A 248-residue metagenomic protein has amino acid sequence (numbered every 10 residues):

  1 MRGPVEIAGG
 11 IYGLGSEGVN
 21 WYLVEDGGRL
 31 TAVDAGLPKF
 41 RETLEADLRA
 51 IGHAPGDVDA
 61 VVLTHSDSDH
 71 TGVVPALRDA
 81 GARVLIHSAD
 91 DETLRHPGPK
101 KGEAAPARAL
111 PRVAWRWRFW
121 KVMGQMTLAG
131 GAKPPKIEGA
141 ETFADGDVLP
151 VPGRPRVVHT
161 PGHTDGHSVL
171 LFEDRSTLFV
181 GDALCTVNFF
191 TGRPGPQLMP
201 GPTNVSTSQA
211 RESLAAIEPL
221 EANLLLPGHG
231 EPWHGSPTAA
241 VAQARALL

Functional and structural regions predicted by a protein language model:
R2-I51, L170-T186: Conserved beta-strand hairpin/beta-sheet module of binuclear metal-dependent hydrolase folds, prominently
I7, D79-A80, E221: Short, structured coil segments at secondary-structure junctions
V19, K39, S68-D69, E92 (+2 more regions): Short alpha-helical
T31-V33, V62, V84, T177-F179 (+1 more regions): Residue-level marker for buried hydrophobic side chains located in beta-strands that build the well-ordered beta-sheet
L37-K39, A129-E138, V148-P150, R154-P161 (+1 more regions): Metallo-beta-lactamase
R49-G139: Active-site HxH/HxHxD metal-binding segment of metal-dependent hydrolases
P232-L248: Binuclear metal-ion centers of metallo-dependent hydrolases, dominated by the metallo-beta-lactamase
